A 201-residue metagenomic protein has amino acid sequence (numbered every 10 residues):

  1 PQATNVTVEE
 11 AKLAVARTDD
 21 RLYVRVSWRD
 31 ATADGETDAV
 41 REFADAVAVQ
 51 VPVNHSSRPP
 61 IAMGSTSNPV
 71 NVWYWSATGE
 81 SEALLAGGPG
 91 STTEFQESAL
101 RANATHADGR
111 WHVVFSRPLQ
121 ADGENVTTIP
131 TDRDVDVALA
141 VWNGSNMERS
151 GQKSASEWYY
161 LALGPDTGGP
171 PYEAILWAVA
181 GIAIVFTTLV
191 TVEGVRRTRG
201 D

Functional and structural regions predicted by a protein language model:
P1-R21, R29-A33, S150-D201: Order/disorder boundary and secretion-linked terminal/linker segments
V6, R17, E42, H106-D108 (+1 more regions): Surface-exposed coil/turn segments at beta-strand junctions on protein surfaces, enriched
A11-A14, L100-H106, V126: Beta-strand-rich interaction surfaces with strong enrichment in secreted/lumenal proteins
D20-D30, W111-L119: Short, well-ordered beta-strand segments enriched in hydrophobic/aromatic residues
R29-T37, A121-N125: Short amphipathic, basic-aromatic surface patches that mediate peripheral association with negatively charged
D38-H106: Extracellular/luminal beta-rich ligand-recognition and adhesion surfaces characterized by aromatic-Gly/Pro-enriched
A107-R117, A121-P170: Membrane-proximal extracellular "stem/stalk" segments of glycoproteins immediately N-terminal to a transmembrane helix
